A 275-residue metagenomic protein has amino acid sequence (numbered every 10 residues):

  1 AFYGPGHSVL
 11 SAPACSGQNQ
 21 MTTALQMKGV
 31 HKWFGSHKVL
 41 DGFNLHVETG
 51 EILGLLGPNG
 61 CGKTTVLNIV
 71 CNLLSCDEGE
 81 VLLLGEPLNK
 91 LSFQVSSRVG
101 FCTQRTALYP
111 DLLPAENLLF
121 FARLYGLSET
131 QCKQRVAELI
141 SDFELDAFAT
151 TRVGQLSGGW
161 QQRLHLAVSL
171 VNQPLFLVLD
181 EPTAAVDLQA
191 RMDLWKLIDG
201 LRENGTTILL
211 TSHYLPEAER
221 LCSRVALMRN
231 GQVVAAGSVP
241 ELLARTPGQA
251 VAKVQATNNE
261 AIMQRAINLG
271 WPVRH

Functional and structural regions predicted by a protein language model:
L25, L40-G42, S96: Conserved structural motif at the start of ABC-family nucleotide-binding domains
C71: Helix-to-loop junction immediately C-terminal to a conserved catalytic motif
G79-K90, Q94-V95: Conserved ABC transporter NBD signature motif
L119, R123, T130-F148: Conserved ABC ATPase "signature" region
L177-E181: Catalytic Walker B motif of ABC-type/P-loop ATPase nucleotide-binding domains
W195-H275: ABC transporter nucleotide-binding domain
